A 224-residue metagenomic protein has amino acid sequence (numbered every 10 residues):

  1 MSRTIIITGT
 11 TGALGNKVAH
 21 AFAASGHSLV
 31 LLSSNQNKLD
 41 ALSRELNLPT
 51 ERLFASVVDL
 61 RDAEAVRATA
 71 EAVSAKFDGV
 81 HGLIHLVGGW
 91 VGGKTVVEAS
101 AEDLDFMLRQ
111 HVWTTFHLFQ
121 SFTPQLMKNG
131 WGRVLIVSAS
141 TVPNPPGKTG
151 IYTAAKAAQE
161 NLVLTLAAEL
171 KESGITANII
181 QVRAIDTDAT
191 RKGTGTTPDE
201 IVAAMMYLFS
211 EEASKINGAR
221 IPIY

Functional and structural regions predicted by a protein language model:
T11-G12: Conserved glycine-rich cofactor-binding loop
S25-A41: Conserved glycine-rich Rossmann-like NAD(P)H-binding loop of the short-chain dehydrogenase/reductase
R67, G88-D105, K148-I151, R191: Conserved mid-core segment of classical short-chain dehydrogenase/reductases
H81, V97-F116, L135, Q159: Catalytic Tyr-X3-Lys loop
M107, K128, R133-A158, V163-K171 (+1 more regions): Catalytic loop of short-chain dehydrogenase/reductase
F119-Q120, L164: A short, exposed helix-loop element centered on a Lys and neighboring polar residues
P124, A168-E169, S214: Alpha-helical segment proximal to the catalytic Tyr-Lys
E172, I179-I180, K192-Y224: C-terminal helical subdomain
